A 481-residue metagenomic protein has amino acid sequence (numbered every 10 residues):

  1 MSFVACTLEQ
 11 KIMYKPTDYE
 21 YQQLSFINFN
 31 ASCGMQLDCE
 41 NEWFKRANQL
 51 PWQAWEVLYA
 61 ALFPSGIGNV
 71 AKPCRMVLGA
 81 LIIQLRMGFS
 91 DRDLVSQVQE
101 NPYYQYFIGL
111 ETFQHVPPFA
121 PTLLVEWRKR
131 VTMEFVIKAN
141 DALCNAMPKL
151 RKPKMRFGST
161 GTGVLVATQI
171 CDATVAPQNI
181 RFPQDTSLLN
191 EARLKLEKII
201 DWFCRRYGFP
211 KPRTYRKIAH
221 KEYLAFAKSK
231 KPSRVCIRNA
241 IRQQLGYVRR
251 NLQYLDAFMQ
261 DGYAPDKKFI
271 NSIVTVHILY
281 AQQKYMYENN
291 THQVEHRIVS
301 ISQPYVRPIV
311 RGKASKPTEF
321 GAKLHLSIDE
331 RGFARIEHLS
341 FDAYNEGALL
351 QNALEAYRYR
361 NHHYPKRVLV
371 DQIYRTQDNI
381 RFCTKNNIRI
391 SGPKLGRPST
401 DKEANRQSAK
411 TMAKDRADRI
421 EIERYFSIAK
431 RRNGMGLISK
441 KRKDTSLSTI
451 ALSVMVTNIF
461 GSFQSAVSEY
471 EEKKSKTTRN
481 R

Functional and structural regions predicted by a protein language model:
M1-L50, V57, Q464-R481: Charged, often Cys/His-bearing segments associated with DNA-binding zinc-finger transcription factors
L37-I82: Basic, short loop/linker segments at the boundary and entry of helix-turn-helix/winged-helix-like folds
N41, A80, L94, V98 (+10 more regions): Short, conserved catalytic/metal-binding motifs centered on acidic residues
I67-K72, P102, L369-Q377, R397: Acidic, metal-coordinating catalytic cores used for nucleic-acid/nucleotide bond scission and strand-transfer chemistry
E111, H115-Q303: Active-site- or DNA-interface-adjacent structural scaffold in DNA-acting proteins
I301-S315: Flexible, glycine/threonine-enriched loop-and-boundary segments that flank and lead into catalytic domains of large
K313-Y359: Electropositive, glycine- and tryptophan-enriched low-complexity nucleic-acid-binding patches
Q372-K443: Helix-centered, glycine/charged polyanion-binding patches within enzymatic domains that contact phosphate-containing
